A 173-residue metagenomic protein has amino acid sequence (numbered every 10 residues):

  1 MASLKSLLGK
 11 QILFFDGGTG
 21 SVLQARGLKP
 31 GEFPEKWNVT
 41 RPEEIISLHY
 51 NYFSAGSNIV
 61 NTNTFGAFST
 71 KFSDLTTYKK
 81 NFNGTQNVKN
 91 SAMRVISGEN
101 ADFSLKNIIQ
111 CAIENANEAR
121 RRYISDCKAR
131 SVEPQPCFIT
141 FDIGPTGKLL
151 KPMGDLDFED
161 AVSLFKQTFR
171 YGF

Functional and structural regions predicted by a protein language model:
M1-F173: Domain-level signal for soluble alpha/beta catalytic cores
